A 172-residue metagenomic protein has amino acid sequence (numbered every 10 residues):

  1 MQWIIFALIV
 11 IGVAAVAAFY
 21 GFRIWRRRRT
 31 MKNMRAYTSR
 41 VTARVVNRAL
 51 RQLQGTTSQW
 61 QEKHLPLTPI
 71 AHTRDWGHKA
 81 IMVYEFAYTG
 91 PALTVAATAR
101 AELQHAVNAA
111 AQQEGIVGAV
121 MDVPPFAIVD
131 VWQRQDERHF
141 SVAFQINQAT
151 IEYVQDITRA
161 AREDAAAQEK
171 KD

Functional and structural regions predicted by a protein language model:
M1-K32, I151-V154, A160-D172: Terminal low-complexity, intrinsically disordered regions
W3-A7, F19-Q104: N-terminal topogenic membrane-targeting module
V10, T68-R74, P124-D130: Residue-level detector of functional hotspots within protein domains
A96-D172: Cytosol-/stroma-facing membrane-proximal "stalk/adaptor" domains immediately downstream of transmembrane anchors
